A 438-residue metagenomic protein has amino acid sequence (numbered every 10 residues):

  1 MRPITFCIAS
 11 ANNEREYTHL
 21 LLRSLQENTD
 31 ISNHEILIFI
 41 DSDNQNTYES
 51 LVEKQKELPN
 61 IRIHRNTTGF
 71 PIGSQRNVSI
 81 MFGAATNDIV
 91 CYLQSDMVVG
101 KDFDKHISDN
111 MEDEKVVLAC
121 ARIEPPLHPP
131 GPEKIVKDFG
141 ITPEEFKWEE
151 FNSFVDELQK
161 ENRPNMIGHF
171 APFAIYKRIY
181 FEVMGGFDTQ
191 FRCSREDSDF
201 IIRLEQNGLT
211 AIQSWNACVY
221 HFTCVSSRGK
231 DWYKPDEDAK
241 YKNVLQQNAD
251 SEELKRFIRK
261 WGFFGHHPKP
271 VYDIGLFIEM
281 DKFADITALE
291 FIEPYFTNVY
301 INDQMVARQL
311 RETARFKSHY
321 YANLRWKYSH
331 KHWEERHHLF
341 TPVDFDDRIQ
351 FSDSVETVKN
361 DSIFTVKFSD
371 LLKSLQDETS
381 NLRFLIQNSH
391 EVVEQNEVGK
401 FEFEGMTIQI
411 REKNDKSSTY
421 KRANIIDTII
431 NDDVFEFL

Functional and structural regions predicted by a protein language model:
N13-T29, A284-I292: Short, well-formed alpha-helical segments that are part of the catalytic scaffolds of diverse glycosyltransferases
L25-R65, M305-Y321: Acidic donor-binding segment of Leloir-type glycosyltransferases
T67-A85: Glycine-rich, basic loop-to-helix element that forms the pyrophosphate-binding segment of sugar-nucleotide handling
Q75, F154-Y176, V244: A recurrent flexible, glycine/aromatic-enriched loop bordering the glycosyltransferase active site that acts as
N87-V98, R348-T357, D361-T365: Short beta-strand-to-loop acidic/aromatic patch adjacent to the donor-nucleotide binding site
M97-V98, D102-T142: Conserved donor NDP-sugar-binding/catalytic core segment of glycosyltransferases
G168-A174, I179-G185, Q190-Y220: A short, conserved alpha-helix in the catalytic core of glycosyltransferases
I202, Q206-E279: Active-site-adjacent helix/loop segment of glycosyltransferases that harbors family-specific signature motifs
